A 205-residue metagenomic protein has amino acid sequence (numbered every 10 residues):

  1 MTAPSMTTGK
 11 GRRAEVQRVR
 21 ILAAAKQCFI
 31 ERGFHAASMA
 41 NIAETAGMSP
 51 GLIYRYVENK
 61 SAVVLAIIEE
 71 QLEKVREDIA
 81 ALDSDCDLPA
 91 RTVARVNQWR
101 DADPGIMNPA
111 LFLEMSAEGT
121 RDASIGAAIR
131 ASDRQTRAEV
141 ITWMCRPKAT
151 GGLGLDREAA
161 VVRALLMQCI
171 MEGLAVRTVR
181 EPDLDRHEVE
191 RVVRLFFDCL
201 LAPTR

Functional and structural regions predicted by a protein language model:
M1-V16, A23, K148, G152-G154 (+1 more regions): N-terminal intrinsically disordered/low-complexity leader segments
R20, A24-A62, A66: Helix-turn-helix
N59, E118-A123: Short loop-to-helix capping motifs
A66, E77-P109, R157-M167, E190: Hydrophobic alpha-helical connector segments
E69-K74: Short, basic, alpha-helical segments at the C-terminal edge of helix-turn-helix-like DNA-binding modules
G105-L113, A123-T150, V162, R191: Amphipathic alpha-helical packing segments from all-alpha helical-bundle domains
I125-R130, A149-R205: Hydrophobic/aromatic-rich alpha-helical bundle segments in the mid-to-C-terminal region
